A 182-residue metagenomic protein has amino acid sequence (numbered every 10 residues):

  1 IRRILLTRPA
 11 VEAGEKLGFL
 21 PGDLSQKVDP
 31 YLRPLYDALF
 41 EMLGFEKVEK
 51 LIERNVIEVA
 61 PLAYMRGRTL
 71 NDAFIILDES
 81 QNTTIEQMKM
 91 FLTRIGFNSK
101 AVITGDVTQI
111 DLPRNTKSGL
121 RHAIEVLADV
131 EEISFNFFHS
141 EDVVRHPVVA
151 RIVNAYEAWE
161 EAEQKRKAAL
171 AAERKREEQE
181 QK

Functional and structural regions predicted by a protein language model:
I1-L77, Q81-E180: Conserved helicase motor core of SF1/SF2 NTP-dependent helicases
